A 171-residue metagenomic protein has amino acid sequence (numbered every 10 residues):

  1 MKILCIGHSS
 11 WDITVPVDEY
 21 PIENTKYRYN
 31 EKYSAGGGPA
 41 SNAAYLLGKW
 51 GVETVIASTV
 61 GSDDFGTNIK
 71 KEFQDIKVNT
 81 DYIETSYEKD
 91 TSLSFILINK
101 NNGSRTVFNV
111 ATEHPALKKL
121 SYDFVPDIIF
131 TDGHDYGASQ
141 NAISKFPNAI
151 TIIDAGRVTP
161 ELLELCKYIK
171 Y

Functional and structural regions predicted by a protein language model:
M1, T91-L93: Change "...and in nucleic-acid phosphodiester-cleaving endonucleases..." to "...and in nucleic-acid processing enzymes
M1-S9, E72-T85, I98-Y171: Ribokinase/PfkB-type carbohydrate-kinase core domain
M1-T59, T67: Glycine-rich phosphate/adenosyl-contacting loop at the front of the ribokinase-like
G37, D63-T67, T159-L163: Loop/helix-junction capping segments adjacent to catalytic residues or to phosphate/diphosphate-binding pockets
P39-N42, L93, A138-S139: Short glycine/serine/threonine-rich phosphate/pyrophosphate-binding segments that cradle anionic phosphate groups
Y45, L93-L97, T106: Short beta-strand scaffold segments in enzyme catalytic cores
E53-Y82, S86: A glycine-rich beta-to-alpha transition motif near the start of alpha/beta enzyme domains, typified by
